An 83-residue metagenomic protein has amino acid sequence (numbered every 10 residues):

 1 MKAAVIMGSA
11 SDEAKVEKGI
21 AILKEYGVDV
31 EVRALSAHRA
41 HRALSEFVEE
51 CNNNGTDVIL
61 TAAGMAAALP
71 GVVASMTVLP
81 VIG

Functional and structural regions predicted by a protein language model:
M1-A37: Glycine-rich phosphate/diphosphate-binding loop of Rossmann-like nucleotide-binding domains
D12-E17, H41-R42, A66-V72: Short glycine/serine/threonine-rich phosphate/pyrophosphate-binding segments that cradle anionic phosphate groups
I20-A21, R39, M76, G83: Generic secondary-structure boundary signal with a strong preference for alpha-helix termini
V32-N53: N-terminal beta-loop-helix "entrance" segment that forms/cooperates in small-molecule cofactor or anionic ligand
F47-G83: Glycine-rich phosphate-binding loop
